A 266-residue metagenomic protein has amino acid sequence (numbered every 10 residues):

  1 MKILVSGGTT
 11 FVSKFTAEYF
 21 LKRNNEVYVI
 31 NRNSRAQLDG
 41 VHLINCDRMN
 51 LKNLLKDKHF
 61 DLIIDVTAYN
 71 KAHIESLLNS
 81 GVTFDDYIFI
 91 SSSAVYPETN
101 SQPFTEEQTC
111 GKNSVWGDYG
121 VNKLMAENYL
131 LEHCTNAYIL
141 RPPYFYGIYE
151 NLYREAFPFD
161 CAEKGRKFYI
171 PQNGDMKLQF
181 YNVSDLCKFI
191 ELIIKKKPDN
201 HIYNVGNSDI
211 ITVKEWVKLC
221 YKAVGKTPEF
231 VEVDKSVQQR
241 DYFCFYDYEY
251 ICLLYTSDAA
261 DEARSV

Functional and structural regions predicted by a protein language model:
L4-Y19: N-terminal Rossmann NAD(P)H-binding glycine-rich loop of SDR-like oxidoreductase domains
I30-S34: N-terminal Rossmann-fold cofactor-binding loop
R35, H42-F84, F89, V95-Y96: NAD(P)H-binding glycine-rich loop region in Rossmannoid oxidoreductase-like domains and their noncatalytic homologs
L78-N122, L130-E132, Y138: Conserved Rossmann-fold NAD(P)-dependent oxidoreductase catalytic core, especially the SDR/UDP-sugar
E127-Y149: Conserved beta-loop-beta element that borders a ligand/cofactor-binding pocket
D160-F168, M176-N204, S208-I211: Alpha-helical substrate-binding/gating segment
L192-Y250: Mid/C-terminal beta-alpha module of Rossmann-like enzyme folds, strongest in SDR-family dehydrogenases/epimerases
Y255-V266: Single conserved hydrophobic/aromatic residue that forms the stacking wall/gate of nucleotide- or nucleobase-binding
